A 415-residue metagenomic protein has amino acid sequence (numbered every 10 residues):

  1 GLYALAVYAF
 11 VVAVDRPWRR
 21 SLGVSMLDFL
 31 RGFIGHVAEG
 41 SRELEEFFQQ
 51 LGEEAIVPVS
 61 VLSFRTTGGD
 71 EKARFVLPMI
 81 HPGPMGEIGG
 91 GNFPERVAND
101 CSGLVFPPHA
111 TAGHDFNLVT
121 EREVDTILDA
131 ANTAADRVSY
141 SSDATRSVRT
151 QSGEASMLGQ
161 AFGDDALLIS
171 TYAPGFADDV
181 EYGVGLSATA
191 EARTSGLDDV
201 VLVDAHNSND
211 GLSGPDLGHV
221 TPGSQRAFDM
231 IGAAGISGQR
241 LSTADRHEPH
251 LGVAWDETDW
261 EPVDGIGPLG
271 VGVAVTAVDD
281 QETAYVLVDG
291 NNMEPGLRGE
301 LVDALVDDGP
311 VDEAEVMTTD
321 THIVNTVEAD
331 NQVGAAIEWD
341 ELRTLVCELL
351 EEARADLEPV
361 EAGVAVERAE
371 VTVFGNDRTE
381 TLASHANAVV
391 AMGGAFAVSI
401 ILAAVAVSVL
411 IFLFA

Functional and structural regions predicted by a protein language model:
G1-A415: Terminal domain-initiation and capping elements
